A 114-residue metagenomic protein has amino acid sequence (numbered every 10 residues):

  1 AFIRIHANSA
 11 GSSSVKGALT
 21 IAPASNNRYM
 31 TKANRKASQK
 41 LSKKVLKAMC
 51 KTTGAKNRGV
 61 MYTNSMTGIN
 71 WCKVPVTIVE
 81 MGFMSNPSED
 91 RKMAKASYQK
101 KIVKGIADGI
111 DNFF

Functional and structural regions predicted by a protein language model:
A1-F114: Active-site-proximal helix/loop segments of hydrolytic enzymes
